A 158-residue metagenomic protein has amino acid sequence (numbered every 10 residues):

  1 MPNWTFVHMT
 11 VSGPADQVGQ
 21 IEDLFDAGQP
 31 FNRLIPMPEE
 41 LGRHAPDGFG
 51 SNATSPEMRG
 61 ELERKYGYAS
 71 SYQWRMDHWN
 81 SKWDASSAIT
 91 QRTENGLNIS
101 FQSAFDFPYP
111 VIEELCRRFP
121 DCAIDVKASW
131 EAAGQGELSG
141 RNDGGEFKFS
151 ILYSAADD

Functional and structural regions predicted by a protein language model:
M1-D158: Long, contiguous binding/interaction regions
